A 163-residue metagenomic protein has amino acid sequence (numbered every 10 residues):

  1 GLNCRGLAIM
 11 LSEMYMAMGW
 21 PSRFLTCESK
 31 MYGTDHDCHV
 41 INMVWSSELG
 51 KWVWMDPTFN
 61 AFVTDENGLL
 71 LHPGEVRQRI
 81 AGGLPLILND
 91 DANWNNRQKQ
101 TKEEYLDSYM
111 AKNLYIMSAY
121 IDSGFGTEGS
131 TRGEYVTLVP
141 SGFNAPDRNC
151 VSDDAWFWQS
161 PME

Functional and structural regions predicted by a protein language model:
G1-I41: Active-site neighborhood of thiol-dependent amide/isopeptide-bond enzymes
A17, G33-T34, V44-E163: His-Asp-centered catalytic microenvironments across diverse enzyme cores, prominently the transglutaminase-like
